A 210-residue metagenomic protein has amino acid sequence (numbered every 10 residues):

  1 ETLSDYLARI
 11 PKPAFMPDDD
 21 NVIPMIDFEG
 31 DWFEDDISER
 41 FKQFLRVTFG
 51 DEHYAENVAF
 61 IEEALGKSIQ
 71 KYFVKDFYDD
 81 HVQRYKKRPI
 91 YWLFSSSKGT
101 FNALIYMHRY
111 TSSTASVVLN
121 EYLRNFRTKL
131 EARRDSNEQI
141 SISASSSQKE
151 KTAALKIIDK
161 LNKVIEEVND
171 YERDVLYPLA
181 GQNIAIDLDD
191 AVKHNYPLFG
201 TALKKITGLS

Functional and structural regions predicted by a protein language model:
E1-S210: Terminal accessory regions of large proteins
